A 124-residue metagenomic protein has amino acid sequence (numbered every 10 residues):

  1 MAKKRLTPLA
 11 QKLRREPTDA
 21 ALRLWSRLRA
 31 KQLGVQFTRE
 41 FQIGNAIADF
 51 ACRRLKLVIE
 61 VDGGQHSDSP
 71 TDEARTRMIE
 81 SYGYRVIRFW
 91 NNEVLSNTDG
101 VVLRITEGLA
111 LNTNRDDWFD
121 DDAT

Functional and structural regions predicted by a protein language model:
M1-V35, L109-T124: Solvent-exposed, charged helical/coil patches that constitute nucleic-acid or partner-interaction surfaces
L13-P17, I43-G108: Basic, amphipathic alpha-helical patches used to engage nucleic acids or provide basic targeting signals, exemplified
Q36-E40: A short linear hydrophobic-aromatic micro-motif
